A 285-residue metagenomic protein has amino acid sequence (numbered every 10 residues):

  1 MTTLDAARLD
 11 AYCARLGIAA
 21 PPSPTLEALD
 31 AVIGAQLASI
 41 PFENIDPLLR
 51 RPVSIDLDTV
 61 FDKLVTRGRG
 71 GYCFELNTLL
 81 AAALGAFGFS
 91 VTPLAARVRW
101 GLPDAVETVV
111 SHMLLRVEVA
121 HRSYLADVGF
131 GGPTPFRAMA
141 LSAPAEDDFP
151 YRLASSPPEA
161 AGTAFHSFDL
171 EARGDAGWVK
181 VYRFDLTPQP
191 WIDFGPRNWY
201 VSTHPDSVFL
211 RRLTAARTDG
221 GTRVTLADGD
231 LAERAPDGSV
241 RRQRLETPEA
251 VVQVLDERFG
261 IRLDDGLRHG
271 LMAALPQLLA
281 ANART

Functional and structural regions predicted by a protein language model:
T2-G68: Secondary-structure boundary elements
L4-L16, A20, A38-P41, V98-R242 (+1 more regions): His-Asp-centered catalytic microenvironments across diverse enzyme cores, prominently the transglutaminase-like
R15, A86, E257-R258: Residues at alpha-helix termini
I18, F89, G260-I261: Short aromatic/hydrophobic-glycine micro-motifs
L26, R97, H269: Residue-level "edge-of-site" marker
K63-F74, A105: Short gly/ser-rich anion-binding loops that grip negatively charged ligand groups
R69-A95, L115, A215: Cysteine-centered nucleophilic/redox motifs
G229-T285: Extended, charged low-complexity segments that frequently continue into or abut oligomerization scaffolds
